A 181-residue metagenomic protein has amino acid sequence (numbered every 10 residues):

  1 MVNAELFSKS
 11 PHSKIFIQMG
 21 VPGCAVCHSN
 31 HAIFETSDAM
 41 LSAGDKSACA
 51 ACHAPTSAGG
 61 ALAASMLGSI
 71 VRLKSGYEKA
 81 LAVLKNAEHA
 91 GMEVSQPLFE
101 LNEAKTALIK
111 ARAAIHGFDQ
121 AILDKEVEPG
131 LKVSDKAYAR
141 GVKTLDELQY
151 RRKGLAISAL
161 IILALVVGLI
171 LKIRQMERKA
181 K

Functional and structural regions predicted by a protein language model:
M1-S75, K79-A82, N86-Q96, K110-A121 (+1 more regions): Inter-heme linker and motif-flanking segments adjacent to c-type heme-binding CXXCH motifs in c-type cytochromes
E78, G130, A156, L160-L163 (+1 more regions): Alpha-helix boundary/capping detector
L98-R112, G154: Long, amphipathic, charge-rich alpha-helical segments that form helical bundles/coiled-coils
T106, A114-L148: Juxtamembrane amphipathic/hinge helix adjacent to a transmembrane helix
G141-I161: Juxtamembrane/start-of-transmembrane alpha-helix segments at the extracytoplasmic/lumenal side of membrane anchors
L163-K181: Juxtamembrane interface at the cytosolic side of transmembrane helices
